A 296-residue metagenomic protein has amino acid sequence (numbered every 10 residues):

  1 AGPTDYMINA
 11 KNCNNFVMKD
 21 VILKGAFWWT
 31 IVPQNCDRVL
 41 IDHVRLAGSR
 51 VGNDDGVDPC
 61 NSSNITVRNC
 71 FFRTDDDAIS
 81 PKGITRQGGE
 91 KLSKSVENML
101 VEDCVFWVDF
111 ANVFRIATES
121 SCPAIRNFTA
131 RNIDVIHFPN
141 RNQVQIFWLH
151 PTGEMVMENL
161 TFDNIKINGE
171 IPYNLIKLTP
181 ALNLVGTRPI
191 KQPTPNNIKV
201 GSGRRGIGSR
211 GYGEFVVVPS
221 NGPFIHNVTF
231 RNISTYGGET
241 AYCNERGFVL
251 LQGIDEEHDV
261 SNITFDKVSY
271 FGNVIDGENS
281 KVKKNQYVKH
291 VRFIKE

Functional and structural regions predicted by a protein language model:
A1-E296: Extracellular/periplasmic carbohydrate-active domains that bind, remodel, or depolymerize complex polysaccharides
